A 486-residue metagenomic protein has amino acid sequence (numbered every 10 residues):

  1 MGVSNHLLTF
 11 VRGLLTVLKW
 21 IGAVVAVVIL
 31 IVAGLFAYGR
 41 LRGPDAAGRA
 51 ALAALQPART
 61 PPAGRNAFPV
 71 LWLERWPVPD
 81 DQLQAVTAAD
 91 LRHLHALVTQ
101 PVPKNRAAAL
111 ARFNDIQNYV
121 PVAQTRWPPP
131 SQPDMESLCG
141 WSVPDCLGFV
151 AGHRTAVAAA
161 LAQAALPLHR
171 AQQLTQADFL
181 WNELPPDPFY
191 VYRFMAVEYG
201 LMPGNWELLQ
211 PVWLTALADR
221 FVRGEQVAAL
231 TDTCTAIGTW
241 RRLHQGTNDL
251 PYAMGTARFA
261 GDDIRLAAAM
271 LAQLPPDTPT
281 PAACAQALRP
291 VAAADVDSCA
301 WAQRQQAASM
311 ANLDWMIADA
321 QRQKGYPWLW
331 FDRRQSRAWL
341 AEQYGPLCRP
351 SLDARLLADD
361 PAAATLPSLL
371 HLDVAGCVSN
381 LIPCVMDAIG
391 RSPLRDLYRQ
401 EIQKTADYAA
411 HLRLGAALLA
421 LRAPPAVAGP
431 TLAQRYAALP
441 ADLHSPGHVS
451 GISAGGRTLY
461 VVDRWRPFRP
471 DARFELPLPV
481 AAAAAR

Functional and structural regions predicted by a protein language model:
M1-L7: Short, Lys/Arg-rich, polar N-terminal cytosolic tail immediately upstream of the first transmembrane signal-anchor
L7, G13-R486: Short acidic linear motifs
